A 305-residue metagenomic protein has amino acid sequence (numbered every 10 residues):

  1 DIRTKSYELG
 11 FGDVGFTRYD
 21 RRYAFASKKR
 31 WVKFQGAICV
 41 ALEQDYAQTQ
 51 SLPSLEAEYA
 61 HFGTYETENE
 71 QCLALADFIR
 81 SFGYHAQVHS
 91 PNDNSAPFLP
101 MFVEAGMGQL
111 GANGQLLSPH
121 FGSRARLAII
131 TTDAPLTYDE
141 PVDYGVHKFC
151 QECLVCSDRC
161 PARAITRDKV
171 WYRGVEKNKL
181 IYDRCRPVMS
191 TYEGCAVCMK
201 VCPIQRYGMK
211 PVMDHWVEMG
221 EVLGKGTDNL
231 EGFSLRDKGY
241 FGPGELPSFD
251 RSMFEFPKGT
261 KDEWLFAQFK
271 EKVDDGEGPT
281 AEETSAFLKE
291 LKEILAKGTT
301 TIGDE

Functional and structural regions predicted by a protein language model:
D1-K5: N-terminal, charged low-complexity regulatory/assembly segments
G12-V222: Catalytic cores of enzyme domains
W171-L295: Flanking helices and flexible, charged tails adjoining ferredoxin-like Fe-S electron-transfer domains in multi-subunit
L291, G298-E305: Glycine-rich N-terminal segment of FAD-binding domains in flavoprotein oxidoreductases, spanning the beta-loop-helix
